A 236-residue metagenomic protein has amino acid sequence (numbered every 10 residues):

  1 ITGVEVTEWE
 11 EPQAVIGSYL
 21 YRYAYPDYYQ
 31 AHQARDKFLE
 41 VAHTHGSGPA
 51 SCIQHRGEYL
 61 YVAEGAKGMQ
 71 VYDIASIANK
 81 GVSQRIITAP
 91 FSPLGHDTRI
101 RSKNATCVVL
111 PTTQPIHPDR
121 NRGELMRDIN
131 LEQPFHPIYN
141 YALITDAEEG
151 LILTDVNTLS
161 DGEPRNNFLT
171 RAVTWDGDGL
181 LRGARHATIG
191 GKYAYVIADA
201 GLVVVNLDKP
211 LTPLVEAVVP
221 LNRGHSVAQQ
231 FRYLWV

Functional and structural regions predicted by a protein language model:
I1-V236: Feature marking well-ordered beta-strand scaffolds used for ligand recognition
